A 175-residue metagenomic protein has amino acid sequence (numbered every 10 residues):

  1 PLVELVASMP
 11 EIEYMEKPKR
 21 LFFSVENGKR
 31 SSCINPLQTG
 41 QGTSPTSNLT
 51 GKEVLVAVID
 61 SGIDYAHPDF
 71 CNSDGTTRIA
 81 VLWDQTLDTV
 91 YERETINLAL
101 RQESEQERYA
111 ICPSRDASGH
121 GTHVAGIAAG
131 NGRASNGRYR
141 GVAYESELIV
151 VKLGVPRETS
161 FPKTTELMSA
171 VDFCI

Functional and structural regions predicted by a protein language model:
P1-L55, Y65-R78: Autoinhibitory propeptides
V3, A125, M168-V171: Extracytoplasmic/secreted envelope proteins and their assembly/folding machinery, especially bacterial periplasmic
S8, V81, S169: Charged/polar, solvent-exposed surface patches and flexible loops
T43-E166: Subtilisin-like serine protease catalytic core
